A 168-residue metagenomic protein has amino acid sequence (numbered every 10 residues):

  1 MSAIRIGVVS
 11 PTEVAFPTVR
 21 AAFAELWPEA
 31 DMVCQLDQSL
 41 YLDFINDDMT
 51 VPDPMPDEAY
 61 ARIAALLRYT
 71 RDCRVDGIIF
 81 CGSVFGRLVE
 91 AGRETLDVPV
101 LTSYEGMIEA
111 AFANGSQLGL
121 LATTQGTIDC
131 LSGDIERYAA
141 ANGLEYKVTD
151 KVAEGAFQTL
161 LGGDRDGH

Functional and structural regions predicted by a protein language model:
M1-H168: Non-catalytic structural scaffold of enzyme domains
